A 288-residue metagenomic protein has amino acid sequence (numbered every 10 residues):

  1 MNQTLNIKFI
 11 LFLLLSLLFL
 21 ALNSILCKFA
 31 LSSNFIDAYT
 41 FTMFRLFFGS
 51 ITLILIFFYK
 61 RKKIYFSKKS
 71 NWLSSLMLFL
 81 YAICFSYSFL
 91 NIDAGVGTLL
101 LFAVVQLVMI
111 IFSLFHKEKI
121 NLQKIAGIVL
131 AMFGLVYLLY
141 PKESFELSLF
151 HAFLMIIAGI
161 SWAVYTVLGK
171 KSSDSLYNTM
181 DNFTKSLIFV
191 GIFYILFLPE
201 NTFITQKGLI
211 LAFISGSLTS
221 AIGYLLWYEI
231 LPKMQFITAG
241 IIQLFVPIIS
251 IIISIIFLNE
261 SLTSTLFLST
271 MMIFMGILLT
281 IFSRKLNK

Functional and structural regions predicted by a protein language model:
M1-T40, I83, S144-K171, I253 (+1 more regions): Glycine-/small-residue-enriched transmembrane alpha-helix faces in small-molecule transporters and effluxers
N2, T42, L46, L244-K288: C-terminal-most transmembrane helix of multi-pass membrane proteins
I7-F12, Y39-L55, G127-L130, F150 (+3 more regions): Hydrophobic alpha-helical transmembrane segments of multi-pass integral membrane proteins, especially transporters
A30, F41, R45, S88 (+6 more regions): Hydrophobic/aromatic residues within transmembrane alpha-helices of multi-pass small-molecule transporters
L53, L78, I120-Y140, V190 (+2 more regions): Hydrophobic transmembrane alpha-helices of multi-pass small-molecule transport proteins
I54, R61-T98, I110, Y137 (+1 more regions): Specific transmembrane alpha-helical segments of multi-pass solute transporters/efflux pumps, especially DMT/EamA
F57-R61, Y87, L101-A126, I248-F267: C-terminal transmembrane-helix exit sites in multi-pass transporters
G97-V104, G169-L187, S220-I256: Helix-helix packing/entry segments at the starts of transmembrane helices
